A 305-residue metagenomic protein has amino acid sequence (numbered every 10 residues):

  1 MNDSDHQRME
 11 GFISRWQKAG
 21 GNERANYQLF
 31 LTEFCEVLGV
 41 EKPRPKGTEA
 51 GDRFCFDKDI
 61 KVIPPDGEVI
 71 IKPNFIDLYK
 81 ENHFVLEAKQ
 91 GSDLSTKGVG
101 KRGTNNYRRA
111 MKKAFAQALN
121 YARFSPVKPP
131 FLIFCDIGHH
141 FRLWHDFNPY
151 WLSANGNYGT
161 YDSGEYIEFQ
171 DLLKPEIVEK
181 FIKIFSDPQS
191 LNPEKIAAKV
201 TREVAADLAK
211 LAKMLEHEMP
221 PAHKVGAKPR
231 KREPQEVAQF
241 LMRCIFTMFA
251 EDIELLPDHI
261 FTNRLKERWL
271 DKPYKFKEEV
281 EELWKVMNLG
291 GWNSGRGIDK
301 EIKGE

Functional and structural regions predicted by a protein language model:
M1-S14, G21, G67-N74, E81-H83 (+2 more regions): Short, basic/polar, glycine-containing "phosphate-handling" surface segments that engage DNA
K18-C35: Nuclease catalytic cores
R24, V37-E41, K80: Metal-dependent nuclease catalytic cores that hydrolyze phosphodiester bonds in DNA/RNA, characterized by
L31-V40, K46-E49: Basic, amphipathic N-terminal segments that precede the first structured/catalytic domain
E36, V40, F124, T247-L255: Amphipathic alpha-helical interaction surfaces
L38, D52-K58, R109-Q117: Short, basic/low-complexity N-terminal boundary segments at the transition from targeting/disordered tails
R44-N82: Active-site metal-binding core of divalent-cation-utilizing nuclease and nuclease-like domains
M214-H217, P221-K231, Q235-E305: Nucleic-acid modification enzymes, centered on SAM-dependent nucleic-acid methyltransferases
